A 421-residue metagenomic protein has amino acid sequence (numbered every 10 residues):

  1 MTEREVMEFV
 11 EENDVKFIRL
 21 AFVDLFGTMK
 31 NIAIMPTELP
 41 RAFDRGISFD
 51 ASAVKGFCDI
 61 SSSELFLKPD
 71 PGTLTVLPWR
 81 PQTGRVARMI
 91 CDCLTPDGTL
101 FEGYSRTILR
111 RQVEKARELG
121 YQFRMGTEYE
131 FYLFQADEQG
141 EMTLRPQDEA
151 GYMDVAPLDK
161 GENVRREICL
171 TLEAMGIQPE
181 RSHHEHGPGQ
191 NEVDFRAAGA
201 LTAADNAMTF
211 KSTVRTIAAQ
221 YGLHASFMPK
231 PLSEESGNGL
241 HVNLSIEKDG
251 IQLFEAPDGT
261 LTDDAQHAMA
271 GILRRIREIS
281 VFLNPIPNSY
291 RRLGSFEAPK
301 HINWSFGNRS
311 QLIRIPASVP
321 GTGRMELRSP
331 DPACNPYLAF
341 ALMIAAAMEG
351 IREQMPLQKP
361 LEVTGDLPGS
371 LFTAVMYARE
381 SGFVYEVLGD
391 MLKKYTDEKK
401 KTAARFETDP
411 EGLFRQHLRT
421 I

Functional and structural regions predicted by a protein language model:
M1-I421: Glycine-rich, acidic/polar active-site loops that bind/position phosphate-bearing ligands
